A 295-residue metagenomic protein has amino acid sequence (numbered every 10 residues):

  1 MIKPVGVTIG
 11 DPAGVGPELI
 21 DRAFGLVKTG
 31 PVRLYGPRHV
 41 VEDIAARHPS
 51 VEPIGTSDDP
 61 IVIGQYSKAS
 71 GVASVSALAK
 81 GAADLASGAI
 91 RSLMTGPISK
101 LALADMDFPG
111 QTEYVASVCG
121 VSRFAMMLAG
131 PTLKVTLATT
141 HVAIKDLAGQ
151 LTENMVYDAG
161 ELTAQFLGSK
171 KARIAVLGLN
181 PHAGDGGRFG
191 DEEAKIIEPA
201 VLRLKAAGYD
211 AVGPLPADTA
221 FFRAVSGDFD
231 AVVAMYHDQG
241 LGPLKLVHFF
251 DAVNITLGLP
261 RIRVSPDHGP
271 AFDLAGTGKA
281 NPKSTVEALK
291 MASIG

Functional and structural regions predicted by a protein language model:
M1-T112, E153-M235, Q239-N254, L259-V264 (+2 more regions): Contiguous, glycine/small-aliphatic-enriched amphipathic segments in soluble metabolic enzymes
T112-R123: A glycine-rich helix N-cap at a beta->alpha junction
Y114, M126, V135-L137, R261-R263: Conserved hydrophobic/aromatic beta-strand scaffold that supports enzyme active sites
M126-M127, M291: Methionine-biased hydrophobic packing positions in alpha-helices, especially within tandem helical repeat solenoids
L128-D158: Ligand-binding beta-strand-loop-alpha-helix segment within the catalytic cores of soluble metabolic enzymes
